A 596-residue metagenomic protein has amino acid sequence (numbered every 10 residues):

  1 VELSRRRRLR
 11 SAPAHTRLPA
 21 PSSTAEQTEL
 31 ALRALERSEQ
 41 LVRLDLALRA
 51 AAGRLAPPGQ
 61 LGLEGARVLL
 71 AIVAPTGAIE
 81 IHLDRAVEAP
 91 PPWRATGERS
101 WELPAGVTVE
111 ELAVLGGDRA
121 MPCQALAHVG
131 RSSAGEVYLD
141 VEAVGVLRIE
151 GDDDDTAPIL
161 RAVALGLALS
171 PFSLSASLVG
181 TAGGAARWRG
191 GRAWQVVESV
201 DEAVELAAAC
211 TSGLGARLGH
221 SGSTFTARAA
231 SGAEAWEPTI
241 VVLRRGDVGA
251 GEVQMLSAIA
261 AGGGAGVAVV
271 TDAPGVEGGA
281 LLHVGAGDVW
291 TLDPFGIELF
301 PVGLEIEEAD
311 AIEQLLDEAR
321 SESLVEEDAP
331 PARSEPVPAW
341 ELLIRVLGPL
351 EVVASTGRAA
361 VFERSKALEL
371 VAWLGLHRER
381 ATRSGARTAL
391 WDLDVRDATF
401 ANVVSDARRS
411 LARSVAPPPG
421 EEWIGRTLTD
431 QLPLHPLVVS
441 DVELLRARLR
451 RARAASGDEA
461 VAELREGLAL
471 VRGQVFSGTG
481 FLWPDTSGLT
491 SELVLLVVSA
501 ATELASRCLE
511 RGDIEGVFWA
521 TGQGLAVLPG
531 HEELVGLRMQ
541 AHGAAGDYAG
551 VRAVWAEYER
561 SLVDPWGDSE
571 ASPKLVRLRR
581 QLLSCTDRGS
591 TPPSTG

Functional and structural regions predicted by a protein language model:
V1-E341, T356-G357, T595-G596: Accessory regions of macromolecular translocation/handling assemblies
W101, T108-P122, E142, P330-Q523 (+4 more regions): Intrinsically disordered, low-complexity protein-interaction/activation regions
A162-S173, I259, W373, H377 (+3 more regions): Conserved short hydrophobic interaction patches
L562-K574: Acidic, Ser/Thr/Gly/Pro-rich low-complexity segments and short DxT(G/T)-type signature motifs
K574-L578, L582: Eukaryote-biased recognition of C-terminal alpha-helical segments
